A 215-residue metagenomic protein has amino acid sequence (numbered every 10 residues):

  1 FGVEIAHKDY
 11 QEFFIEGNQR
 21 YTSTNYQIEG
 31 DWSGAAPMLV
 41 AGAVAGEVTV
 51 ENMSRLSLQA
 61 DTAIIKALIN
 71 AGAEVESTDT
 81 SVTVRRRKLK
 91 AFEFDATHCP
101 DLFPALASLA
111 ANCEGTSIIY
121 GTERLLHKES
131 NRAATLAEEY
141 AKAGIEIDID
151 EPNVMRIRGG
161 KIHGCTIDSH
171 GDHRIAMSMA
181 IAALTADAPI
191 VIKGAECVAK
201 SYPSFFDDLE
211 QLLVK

Functional and structural regions predicted by a protein language model:
F1-K215: Short, structured segments at the rim of ligand-binding sites
